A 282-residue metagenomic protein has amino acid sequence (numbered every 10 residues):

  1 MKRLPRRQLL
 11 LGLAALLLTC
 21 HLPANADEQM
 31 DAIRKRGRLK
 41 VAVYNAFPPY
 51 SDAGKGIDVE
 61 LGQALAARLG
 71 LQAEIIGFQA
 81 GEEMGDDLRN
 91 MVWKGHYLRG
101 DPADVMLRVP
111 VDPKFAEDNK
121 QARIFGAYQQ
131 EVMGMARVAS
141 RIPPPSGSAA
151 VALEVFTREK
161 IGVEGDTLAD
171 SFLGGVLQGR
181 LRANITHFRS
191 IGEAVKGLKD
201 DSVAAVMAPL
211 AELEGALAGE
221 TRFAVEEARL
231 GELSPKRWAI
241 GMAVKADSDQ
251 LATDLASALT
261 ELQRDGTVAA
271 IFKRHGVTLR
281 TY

Functional and structural regions predicted by a protein language model:
M1-L16: N-terminal secretory signal peptides and thylakoid transit peptides that target proteins across membranes
Q29-M106: Extracytoplasmic small-molecule ligand-binding "clamshell" domains of the periplasmic binding protein/Venus flytrap
R38-N45, S148-A169: Short loop->beta-strand "edge-of-pocket" segments that line small-molecule binding or catalytic clefts across diverse
Y44, Q129-G134, I142, L210 (+2 more regions): Periplasmic-binding protein-like
Q63, A67-Q72, I76-G77, A139-S140 (+5 more regions): Ligand-binding cleft/hinge of the Venus flytrap
I76-L153: Acidic, polar ligand-binding/catalytic clefts
D86, V105-D118, G174-V176, K199-K236: A ligand-binding cleft/hinge motif common to bilobed small-molecule-binding domains
L259-H275: Periplasmic-binding protein-like
